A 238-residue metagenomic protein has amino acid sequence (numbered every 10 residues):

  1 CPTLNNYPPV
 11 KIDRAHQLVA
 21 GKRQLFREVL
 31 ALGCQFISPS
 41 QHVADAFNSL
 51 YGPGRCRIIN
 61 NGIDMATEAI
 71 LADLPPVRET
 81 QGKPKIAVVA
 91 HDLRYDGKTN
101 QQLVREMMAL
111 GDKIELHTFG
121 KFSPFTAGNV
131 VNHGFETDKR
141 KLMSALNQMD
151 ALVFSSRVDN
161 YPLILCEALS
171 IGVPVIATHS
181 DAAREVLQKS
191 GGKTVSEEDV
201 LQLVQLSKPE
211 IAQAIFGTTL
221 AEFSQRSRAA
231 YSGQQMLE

Functional and structural regions predicted by a protein language model:
C1-F36: Membrane-proximal helix-turn-helix segments that form the acceptor-binding/catalytic region of lipid-linked
H42, G62: Carbohydrate-associated surface elements
L74, E198, Q202-E238: A charged, aromatic-enriched C-terminal amphipathic alpha-helix characteristic of glycosyltransferases across folds
E79-F125: Conserved catalytic-core segment of nucleotide-activated headgroup transferases in glycan assembly
G120-R140, A151: Nucleotide-activated donor-binding/catalytic signature segment of Leloir-type glycosyltransferases, i.e., the conserved
S144-M149: Short alpha-helical donor nucleotide-sugar binding micro-motif in glycosyltransferases
R157: Aromatic "clamp/platform" in nucleotide-sugar-dependent glycosyltransferases that forms part of the donor/acceptor
P174-A177, R184: Short hydrophobic beta-strand element within catalytic cores of glycosyltransferases and related nucleotide-activated
